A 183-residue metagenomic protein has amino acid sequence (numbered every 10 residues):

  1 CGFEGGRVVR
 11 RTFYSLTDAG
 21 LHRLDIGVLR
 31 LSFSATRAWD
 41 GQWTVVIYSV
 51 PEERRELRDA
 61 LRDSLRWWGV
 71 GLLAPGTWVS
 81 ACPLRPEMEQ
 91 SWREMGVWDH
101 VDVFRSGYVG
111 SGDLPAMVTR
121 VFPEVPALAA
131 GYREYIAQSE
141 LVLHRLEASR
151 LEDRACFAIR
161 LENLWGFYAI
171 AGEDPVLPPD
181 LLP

Functional and structural regions predicted by a protein language model:
C1-V8: A short, conserved structural fragment
R10-D25: Basic, amphipathic "hinge/linker" alpha-helix immediately C-terminal to the N-terminal HTH DNA-binding motif
R11-F13, Q42-V45, R62, W98: Broad gene-expression machinery/nucleic-acid interaction feature
L21-T44: Short, amphipathic alpha-helical interaction segments positioned at domain boundaries
W39-D40, L72, V97, L161: A short, structural micro-pattern
E52-L146: Mid-protein regulatory/catalytic core that forms ligand/cofactor-binding pockets and protein-protein interaction
P115-P183: C-terminal regulatory/effector modules of DNA-binding transcriptional regulators
